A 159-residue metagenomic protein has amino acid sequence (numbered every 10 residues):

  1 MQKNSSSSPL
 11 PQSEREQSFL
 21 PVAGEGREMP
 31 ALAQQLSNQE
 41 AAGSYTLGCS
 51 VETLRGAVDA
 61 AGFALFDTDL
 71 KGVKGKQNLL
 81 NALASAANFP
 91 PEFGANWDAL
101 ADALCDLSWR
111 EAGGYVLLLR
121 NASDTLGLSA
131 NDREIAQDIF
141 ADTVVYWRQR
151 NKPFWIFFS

Functional and structural regions predicted by a protein language model:
Q2-N4, P11, E16-S159: Positively charged, polar, low-complexity stretches
